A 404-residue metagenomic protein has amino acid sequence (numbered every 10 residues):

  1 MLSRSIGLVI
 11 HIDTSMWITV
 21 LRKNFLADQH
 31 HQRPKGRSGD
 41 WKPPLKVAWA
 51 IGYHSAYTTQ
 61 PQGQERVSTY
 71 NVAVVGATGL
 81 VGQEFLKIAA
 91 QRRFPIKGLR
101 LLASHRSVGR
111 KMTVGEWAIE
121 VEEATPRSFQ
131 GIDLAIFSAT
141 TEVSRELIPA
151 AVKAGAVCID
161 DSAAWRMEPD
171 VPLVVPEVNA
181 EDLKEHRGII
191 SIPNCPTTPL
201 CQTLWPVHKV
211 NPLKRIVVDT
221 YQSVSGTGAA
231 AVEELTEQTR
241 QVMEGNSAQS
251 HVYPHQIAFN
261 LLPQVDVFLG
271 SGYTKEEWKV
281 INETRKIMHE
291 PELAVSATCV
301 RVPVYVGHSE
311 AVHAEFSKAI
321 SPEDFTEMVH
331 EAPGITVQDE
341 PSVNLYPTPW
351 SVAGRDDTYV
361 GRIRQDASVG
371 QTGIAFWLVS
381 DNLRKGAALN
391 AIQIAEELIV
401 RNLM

Functional and structural regions predicted by a protein language model:
S3-S5, S15: Low-acidity, Ser/Thr- and Arg-rich intrinsically disordered low-complexity segments
G7, G36-G39, G52, G63: Residue-identity detector for glycine
I18, Y53-Y57: Short, positively charged and aromatic/hydrophobic N-terminal segments
H30-R33, P43, P61: Cationic, low-complexity basic patches in intrinsically disordered or flexible, solvent-exposed regions
G63-I257, E292-A294, E327, T358-Y359 (+4 more regions): N-terminal Rossmann-like NAD(P) cofactor-binding subdomain of oxidoreductases, focused on the glycine-rich
A135, V224-M404: Charged docking surfaces used in two-component/phosphorelay signaling
